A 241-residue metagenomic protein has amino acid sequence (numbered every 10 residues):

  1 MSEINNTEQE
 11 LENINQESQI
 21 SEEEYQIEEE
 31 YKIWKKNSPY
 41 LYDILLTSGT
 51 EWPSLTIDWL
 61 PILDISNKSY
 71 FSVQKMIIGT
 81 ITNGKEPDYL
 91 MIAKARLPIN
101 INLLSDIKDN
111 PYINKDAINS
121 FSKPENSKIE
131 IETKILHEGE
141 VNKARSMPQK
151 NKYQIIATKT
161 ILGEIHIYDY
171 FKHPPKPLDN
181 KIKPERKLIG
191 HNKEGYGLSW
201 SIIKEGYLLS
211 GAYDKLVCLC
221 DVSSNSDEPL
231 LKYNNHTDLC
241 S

Functional and structural regions predicted by a protein language model:
M1-S21: Acidic, serine/threonine-rich intrinsically disordered low-complexity regions
I20-S241: WD40 beta-propeller repeat fold
